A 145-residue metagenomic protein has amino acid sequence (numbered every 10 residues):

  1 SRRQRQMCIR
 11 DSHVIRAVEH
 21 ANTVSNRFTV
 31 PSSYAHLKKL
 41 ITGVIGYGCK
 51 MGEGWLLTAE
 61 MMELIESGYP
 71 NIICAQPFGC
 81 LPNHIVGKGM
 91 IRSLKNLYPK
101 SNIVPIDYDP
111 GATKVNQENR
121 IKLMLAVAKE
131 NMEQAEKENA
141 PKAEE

Functional and structural regions predicted by a protein language model:
S1-I9: Single conserved hydrophobic/aromatic residue that forms the stacking wall/gate of nucleotide- or nucleobase-binding
C8, C80, E138: Functionally engaged cysteine thiol sites
R10-M51: Active-site cores of enzymes that catalyze phosphoryl transfer or operate on phosphate-rich substrates
Y34-M132: Hydrophobic alpha/beta core scaffold segments
N131-N139: Transmembrane alpha-helical segments and their short flanking loops that form helix-hairpins/helix-helix interfaces
K142-E145: Iron-sulfur (Fe-S) cluster-binding modules
